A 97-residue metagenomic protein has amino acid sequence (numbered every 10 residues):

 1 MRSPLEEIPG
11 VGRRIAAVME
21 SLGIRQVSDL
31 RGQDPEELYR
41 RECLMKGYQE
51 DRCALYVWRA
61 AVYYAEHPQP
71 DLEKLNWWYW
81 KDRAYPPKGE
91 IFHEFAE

Functional and structural regions predicted by a protein language model:
M1-V11: Sterile Alpha Motif
E6, A17-R25, G32-E97: Structure-specific DNA junction-binding interface
